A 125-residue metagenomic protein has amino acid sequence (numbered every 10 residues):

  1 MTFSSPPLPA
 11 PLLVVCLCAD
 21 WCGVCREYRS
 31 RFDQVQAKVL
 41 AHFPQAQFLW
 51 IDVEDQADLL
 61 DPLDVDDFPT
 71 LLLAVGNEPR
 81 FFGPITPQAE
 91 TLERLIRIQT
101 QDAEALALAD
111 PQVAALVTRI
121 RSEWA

Functional and structural regions predicted by a protein language model:
M1-S5: N-terminal "domain-start" segment that seeds a small globular fold
P6, L59-P62, L95: CheY-like receiver
L8-C22: Short active-site neighborhood of thiol/selenol oxidoreductases, capturing the structured segment around
L17, Q36, H42-D58, V65-D67 (+1 more regions): Thiol-based oxidoreductase modules, predominantly thioredoxin-like and allied folds used for disulfide exchange
C22-C25, L71: The canonical Cys-X-X-Cys-His
R26-L40: Typically the conserved alpha-helix immediately C-terminal to a functionally engaged Cys/Sec in thioredoxin-like
D67, L72-V113: Non-catalytic, surface beta->alpha helical segment in thiol-disulfide oxidoreductase systems
A109-A125: Charged phosphate-binding loop/patch that engages nucleotide di/tri-phosphates or the phosphate backbone of nucleic
